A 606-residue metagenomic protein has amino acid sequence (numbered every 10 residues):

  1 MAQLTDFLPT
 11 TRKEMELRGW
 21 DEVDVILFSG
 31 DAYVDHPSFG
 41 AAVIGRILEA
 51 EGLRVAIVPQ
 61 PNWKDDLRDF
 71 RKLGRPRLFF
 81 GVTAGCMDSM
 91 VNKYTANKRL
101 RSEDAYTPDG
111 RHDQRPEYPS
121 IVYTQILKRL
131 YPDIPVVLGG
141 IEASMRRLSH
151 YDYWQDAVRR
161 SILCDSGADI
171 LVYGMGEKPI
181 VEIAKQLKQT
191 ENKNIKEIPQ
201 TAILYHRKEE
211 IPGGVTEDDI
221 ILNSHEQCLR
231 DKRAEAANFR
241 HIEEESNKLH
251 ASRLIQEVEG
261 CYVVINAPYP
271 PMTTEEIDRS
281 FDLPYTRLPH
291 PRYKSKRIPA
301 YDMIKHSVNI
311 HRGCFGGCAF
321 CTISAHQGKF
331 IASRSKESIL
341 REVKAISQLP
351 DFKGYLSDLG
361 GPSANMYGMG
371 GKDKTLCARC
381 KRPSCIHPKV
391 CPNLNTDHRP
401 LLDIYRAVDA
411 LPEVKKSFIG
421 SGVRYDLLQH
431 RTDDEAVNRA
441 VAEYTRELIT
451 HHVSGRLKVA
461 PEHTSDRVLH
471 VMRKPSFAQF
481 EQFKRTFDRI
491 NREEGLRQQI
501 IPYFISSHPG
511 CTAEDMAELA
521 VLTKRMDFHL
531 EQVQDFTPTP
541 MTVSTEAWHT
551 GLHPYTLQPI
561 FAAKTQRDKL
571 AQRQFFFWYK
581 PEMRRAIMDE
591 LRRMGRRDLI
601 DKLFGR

Functional and structural regions predicted by a protein language model:
A2-E22, A32, A237-S307: N-terminal [4Fe-4S]-dependent radical SAM core
L17, V25-S29, R71, T201 (+7 more regions): Flexible, glycine-rich loop/tail regions that form catalytic "lids" or insertion modules at the edges of active sites
L27, V43, I57-V58, W63-D66 (+2 more regions): Conserved SAM/AdoMet-binding glycine-rich loop
F28-Y33, K294-T322, Y355: N-terminal pre-triad scaffold of radical SAM enzymes
G40, P59-E259, I265-N266, P270-P271: Glycine-rich beta-alpha loop elements in corrinoid/cobalamin-binding modules across cobalamin-dependent enzymes
K64-D65, K193-N247, G260, Y269-M272 (+7 more regions): Terminal amphipathic helices with adjacent charged low-complexity linkers/tails
D88-N97, M145-R147, E177-E182, H206 (+7 more regions): Flexible glycine/acidic-rich beta-alpha junction loops that bind and position SAM and/or redox cofactors in anaerobic
D169, S280, C314, I339 (+3 more regions): Conserved, mostly hydrophobic/aromatic
